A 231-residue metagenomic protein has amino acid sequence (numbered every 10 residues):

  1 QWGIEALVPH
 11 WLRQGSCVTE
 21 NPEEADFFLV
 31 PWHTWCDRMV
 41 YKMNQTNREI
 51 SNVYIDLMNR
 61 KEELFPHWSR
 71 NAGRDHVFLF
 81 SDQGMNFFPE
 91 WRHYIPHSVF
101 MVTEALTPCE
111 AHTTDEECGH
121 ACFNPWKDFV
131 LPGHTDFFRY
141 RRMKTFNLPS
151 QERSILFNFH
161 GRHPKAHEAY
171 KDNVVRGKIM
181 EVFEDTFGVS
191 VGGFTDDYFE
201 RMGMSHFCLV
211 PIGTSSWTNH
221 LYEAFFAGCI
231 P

Functional and structural regions predicted by a protein language model:
Q1-N219, F226-A227: Nucleotide-sugar donor-binding catalytic core of glycosyltransferases
I230-P231: Short hydrophobic beta-strand element within catalytic cores of glycosyltransferases and related nucleotide-activated
